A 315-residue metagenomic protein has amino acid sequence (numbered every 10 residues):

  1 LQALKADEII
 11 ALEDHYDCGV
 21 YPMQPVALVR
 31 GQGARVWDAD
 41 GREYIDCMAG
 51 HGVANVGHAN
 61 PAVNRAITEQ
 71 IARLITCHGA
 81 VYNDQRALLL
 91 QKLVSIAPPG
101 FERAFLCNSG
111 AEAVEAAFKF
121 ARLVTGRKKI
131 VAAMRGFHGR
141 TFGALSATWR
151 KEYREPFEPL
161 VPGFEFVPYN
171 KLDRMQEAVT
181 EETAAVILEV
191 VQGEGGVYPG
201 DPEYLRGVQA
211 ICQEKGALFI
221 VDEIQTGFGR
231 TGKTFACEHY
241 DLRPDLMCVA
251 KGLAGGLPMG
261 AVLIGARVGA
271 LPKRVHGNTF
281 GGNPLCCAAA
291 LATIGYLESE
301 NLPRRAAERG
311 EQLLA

Functional and structural regions predicted by a protein language model:
L1-A315: Conserved N-terminal phosphate-binding loop of PLP-dependent enzymes in the Aspartate aminotransferase
